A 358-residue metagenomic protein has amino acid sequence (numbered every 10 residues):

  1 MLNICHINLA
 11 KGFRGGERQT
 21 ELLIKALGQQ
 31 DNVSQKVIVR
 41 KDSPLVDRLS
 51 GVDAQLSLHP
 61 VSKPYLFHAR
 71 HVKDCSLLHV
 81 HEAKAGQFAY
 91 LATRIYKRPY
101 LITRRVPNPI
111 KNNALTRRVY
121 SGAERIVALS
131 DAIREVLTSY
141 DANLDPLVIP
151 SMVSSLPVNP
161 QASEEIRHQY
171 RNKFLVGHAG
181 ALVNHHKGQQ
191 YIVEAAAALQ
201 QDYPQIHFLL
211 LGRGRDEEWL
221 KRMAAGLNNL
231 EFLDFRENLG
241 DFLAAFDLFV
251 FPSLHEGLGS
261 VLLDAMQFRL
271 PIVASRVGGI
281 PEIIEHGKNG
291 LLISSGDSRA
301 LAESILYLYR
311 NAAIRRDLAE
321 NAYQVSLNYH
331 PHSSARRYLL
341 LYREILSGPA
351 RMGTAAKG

Functional and structural regions predicted by a protein language model:
N3-I7, Q169-K187, V193-A196: Conserved donor-binding/catalytic core segment of Leloir-type glycosyltransferases
R14-K25, V183-A198, R215-E218, L291 (+1 more regions): A conserved mid-protein helix/loop that constitutes part of the nucleotide-sugar donor-binding site
I38-V39, P271-A274, I284: Short hydrophobic beta-strand element within catalytic cores of glycosyltransferases and related nucleotide-activated
V72, Y100-A128, Y140: A conserved, positively charged/aromatic
V80-G86: Short His-centered aromatic/hydrophobic patch
A123-P146, V153: A short, active-site helix/loop in glycosyltransferases that binds the activated sugar's phosphate group
F235, L254: Aromatic "clamp/platform" in nucleotide-sugar-dependent glycosyltransferases that forms part of the donor/acceptor
H286-G287, L291-S298, Y307-A312, L327: Conserved acidic donor-binding segment of nucleotide-sugar-dependent glycosyltransferases
